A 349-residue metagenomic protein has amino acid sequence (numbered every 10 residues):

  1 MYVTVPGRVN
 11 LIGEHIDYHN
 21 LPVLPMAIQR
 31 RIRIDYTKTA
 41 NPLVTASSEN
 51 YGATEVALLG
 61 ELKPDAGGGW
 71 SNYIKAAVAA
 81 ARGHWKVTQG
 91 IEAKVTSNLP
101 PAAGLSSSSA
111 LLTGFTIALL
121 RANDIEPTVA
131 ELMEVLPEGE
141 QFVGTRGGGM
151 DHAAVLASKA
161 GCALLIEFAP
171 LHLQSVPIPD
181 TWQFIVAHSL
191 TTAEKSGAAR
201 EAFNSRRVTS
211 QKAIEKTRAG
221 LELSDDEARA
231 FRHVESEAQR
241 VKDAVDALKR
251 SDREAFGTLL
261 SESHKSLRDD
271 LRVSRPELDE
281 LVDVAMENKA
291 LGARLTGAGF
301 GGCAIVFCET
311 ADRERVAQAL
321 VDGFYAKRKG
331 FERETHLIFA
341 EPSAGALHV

Functional and structural regions predicted by a protein language model:
M1-N10, H15-P22, V56-E61, A66-P179 (+3 more regions): Gly/Ser-rich oxyanion-binding loop with an adjacent helix/lid that shapes the negatively charged ligand pocket
M1-R8, I12, R33-G69, C162-G292 (+1 more regions): C-terminal nucleotide
I16-Y18, M26-I28, A238: A short catalytic or substrate-binding loop motif that flags glycine-/basic-rich loops and adjacent residues that bind
N20-A27, F203-R206: Short Gly/aromatic-enriched secondary-structure transition segments
A93-V95, A187-S189, A304: A structural signal for short, well-ordered beta-strand segments
A110, C303-F307: FabD-like malonyl-/acyl-CoA
I117, G302-C303: Catalytic DNA-binding helix-loop module of base-excision-repair DNA glycosylases/AP lyases
